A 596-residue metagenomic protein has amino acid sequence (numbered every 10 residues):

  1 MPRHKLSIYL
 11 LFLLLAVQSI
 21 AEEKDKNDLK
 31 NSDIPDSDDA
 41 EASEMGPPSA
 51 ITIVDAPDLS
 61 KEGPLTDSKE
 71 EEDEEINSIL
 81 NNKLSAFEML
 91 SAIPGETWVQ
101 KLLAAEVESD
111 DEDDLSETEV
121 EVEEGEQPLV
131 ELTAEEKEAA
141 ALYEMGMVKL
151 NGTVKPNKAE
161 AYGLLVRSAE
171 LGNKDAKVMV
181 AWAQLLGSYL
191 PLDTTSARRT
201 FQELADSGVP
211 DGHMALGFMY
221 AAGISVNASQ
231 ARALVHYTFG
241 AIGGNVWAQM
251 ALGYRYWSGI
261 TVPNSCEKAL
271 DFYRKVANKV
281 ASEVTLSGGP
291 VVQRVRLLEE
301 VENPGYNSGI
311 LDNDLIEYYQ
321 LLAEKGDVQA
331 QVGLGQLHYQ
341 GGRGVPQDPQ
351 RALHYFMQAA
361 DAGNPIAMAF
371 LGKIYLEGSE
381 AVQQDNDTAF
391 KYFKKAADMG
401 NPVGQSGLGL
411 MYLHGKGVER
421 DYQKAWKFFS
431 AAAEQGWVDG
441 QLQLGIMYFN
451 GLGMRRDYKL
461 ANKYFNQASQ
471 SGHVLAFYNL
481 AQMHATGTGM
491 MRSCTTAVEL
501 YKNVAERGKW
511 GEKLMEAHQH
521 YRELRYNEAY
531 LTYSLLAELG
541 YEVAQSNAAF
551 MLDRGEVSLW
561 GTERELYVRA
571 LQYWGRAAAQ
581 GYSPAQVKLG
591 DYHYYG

Functional and structural regions predicted by a protein language model:
H4-A21: Cleavable N-terminal signal peptides of Sec/SRP-targeted secreted and luminal proteins
E23-E124, L129: N-terminal, immediately post-signal peptide pro-regions of secreted/luminal proteins
K101-E131, A161-G163, A197-R199, V284-P290 (+6 more regions): Repeat-mediated protein-protein interaction surfaces in helical alpha-solenoids
E124, K155-L164, P191-T200, N227-H236 (+9 more regions): Structural signature of tandem alpha-helical TPR/SEL1-like repeats, specifically the intra-repeat loop/turn
V130, E135-E138, N151-G152, E170-K174 (+30 more regions): Short helix-capping/linker turns of helical repeat alpha-solenoids
E138-P156, E302-S308, D314-K325, Q329-R343 (+1 more regions): Alpha-helical segment of the N-proximal tetratricopeptide repeat
L142-N151, M179-L186, A215-A222, G253-S258 (+10 more regions): Hydrophobic face of amphipathic alpha-helices that form TPR/SEL1-like repeat modules and related alpha-solenoid
